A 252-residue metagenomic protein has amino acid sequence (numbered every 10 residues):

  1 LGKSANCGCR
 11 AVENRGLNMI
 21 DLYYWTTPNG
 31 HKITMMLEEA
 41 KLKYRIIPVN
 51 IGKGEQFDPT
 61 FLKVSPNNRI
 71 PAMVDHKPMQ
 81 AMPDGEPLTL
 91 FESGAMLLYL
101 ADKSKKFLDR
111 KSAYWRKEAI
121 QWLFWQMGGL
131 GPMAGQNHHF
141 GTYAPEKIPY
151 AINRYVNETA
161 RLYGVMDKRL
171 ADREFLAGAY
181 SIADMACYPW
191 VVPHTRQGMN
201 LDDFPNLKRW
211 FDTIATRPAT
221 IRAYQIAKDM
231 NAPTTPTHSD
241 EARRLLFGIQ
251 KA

Functional and structural regions predicted by a protein language model:
A5, E13-N153, N157-A160, D167: GST-like domain detector, emphasizing the conserved glutathione-binding G-site in the N-terminal thioredoxin-like
N50, I182, A227-M230: Short, solvent-exposed turn/loop segments enriched in Gly/Ser/Thr/Pro and often Arg
K63, T216, Q225: Phosphate-coordinating loops and pocket residues in cytosolic domains that bind phosphorylated ligands
M73, M96, M166, D184 (+1 more regions): Residue-level signal for nonpolar/aromatic packing positions in well-ordered secondary structure
K106, K168-A179, A219-A223: Surface-exposed helix-capping loop/turn segments at secondary-structure junctions
G129, M133-H138, F175-T216: GST superfamily/GST-like fold recognition
K228-A252: Acidic/histidine-enriched, glycine/proline-rich intrinsically disordered or flexible terminal extensions
